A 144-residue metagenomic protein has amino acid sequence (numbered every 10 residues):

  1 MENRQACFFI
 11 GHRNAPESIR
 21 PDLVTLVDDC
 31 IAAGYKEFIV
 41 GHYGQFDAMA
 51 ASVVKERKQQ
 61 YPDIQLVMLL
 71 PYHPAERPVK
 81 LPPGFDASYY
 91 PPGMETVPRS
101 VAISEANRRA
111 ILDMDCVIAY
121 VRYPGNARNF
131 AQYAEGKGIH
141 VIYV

Functional and structural regions predicted by a protein language model:
M1-V144: Acidic/glycine-enriched connector segments
